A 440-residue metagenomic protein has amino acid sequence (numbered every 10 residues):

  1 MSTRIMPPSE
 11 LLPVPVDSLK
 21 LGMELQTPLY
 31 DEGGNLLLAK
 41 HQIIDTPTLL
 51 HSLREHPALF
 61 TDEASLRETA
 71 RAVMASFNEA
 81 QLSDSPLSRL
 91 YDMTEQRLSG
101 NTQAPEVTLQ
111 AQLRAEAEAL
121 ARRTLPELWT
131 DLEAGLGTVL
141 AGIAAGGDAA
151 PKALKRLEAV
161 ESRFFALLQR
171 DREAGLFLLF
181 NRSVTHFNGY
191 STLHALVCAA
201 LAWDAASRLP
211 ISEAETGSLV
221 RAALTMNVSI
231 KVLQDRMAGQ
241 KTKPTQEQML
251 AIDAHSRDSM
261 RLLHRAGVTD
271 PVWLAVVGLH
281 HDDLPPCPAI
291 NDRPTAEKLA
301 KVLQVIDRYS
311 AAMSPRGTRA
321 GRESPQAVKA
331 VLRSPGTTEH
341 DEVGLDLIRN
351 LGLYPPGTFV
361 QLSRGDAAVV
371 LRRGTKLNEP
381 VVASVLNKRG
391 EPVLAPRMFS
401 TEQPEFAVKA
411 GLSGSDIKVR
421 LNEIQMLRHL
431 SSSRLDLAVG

Functional and structural regions predicted by a protein language model:
M1-K155, S413-G440: Membrane-cytosol interface segments
R97-D253, H264-G267: Acidic/His-rich, divalent-metal-binding segments that scaffold phosphate/diphosphate chemistry
A195, A199, W203, M260 (+3 more regions): Short amphipathic alpha-helical segments
C198, T216-T242, S259, A275-C287 (+2 more regions): His-Asp-centered metal-binding catalytic motifs of divalent-metal-dependent phosphohydrolases/nucleases
A223, L263-Q304, T318-R319, V331-P335 (+1 more regions): Histidine/acidic-rich helix-loop-helix segments that form or flank divalent-metal centers in metalloenzyme catalytic
I252-H255, A296-S314, G321-A330: Active-site-proximal alpha-helical segments within enzyme catalytic domains
K376-G440: Glycine-rich, small/acidic residue-mixed loop/short-helix segments
